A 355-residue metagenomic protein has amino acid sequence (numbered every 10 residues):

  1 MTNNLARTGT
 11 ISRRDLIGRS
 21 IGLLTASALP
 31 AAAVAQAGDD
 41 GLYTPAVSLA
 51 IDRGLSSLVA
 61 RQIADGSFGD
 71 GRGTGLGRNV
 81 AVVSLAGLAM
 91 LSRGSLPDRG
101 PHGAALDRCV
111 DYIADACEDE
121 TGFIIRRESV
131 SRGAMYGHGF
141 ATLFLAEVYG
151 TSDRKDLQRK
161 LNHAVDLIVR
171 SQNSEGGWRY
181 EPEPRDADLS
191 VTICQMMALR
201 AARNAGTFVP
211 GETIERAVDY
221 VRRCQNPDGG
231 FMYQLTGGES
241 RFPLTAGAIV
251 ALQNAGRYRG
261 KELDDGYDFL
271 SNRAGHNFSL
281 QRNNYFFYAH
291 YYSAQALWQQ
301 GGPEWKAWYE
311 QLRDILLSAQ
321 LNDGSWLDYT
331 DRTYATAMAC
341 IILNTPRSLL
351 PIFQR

Functional and structural regions predicted by a protein language model:
M1-D15, G22-P30: N-terminal secretory signal peptides
I17, Q36-R53, G69-A105, E118-D166 (+3 more regions): An alpha-helical repeat/solenoid feature that recognizes helix-turn-helix modules
L24, V59, G87, A114: Acidic, mature catalytic/reactive cores of soluble proteins
A32-V34: Sec/Tat signal peptide C-region and signal peptidase I cleavage site
D65: Acidic carboxylate motifs that coordinate Ca2+ or other divalent cations, activating on Asp/Glu
G103, V110-Y112: Active-site-surrounding "flap" and adjacent substrate/cofactor-binding loops of secreted or lumenal enzymes, prototyped
L317-L321, L327: Predominantly the C-terminal beta-signal and adjacent terminal strand-loop region of outer-membrane beta-barrel
